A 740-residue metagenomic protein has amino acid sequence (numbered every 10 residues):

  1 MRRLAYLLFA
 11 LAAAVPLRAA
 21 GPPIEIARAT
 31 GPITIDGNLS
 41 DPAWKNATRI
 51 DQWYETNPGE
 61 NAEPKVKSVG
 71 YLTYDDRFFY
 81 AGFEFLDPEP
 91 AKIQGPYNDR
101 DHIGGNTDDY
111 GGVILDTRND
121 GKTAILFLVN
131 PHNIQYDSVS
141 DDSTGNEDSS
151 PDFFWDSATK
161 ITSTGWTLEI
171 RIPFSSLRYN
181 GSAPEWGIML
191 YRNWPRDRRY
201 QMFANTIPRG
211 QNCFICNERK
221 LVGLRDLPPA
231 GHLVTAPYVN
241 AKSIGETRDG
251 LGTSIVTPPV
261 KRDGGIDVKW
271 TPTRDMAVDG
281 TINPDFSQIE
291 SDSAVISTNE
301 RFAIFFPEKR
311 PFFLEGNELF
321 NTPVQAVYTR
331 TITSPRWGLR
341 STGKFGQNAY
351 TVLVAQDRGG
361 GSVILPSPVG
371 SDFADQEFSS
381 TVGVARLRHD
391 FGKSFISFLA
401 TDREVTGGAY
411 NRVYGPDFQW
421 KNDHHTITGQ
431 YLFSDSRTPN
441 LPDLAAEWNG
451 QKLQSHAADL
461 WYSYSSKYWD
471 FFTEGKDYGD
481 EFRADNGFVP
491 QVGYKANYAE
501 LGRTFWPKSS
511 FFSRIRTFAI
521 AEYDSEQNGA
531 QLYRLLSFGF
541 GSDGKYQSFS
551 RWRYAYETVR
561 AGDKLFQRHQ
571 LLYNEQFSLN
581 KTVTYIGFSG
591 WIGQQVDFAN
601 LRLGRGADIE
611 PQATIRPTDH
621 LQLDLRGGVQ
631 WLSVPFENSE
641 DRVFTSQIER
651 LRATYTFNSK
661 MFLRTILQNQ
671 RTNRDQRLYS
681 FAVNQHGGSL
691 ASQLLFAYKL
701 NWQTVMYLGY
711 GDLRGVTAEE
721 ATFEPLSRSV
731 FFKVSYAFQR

Functional and structural regions predicted by a protein language model:
A5-P16: Bacterial N-terminal signal peptides
A19-R388, S397-F398, G408: Structural preference for beta-rich elements and adjacent junctions enriched in aromatics
R77-F79, T123, W166, S182-W186 (+16 more regions): Outer-envelope beta-barrel architecture signal
P173-Y179, Q211-P228, P272-M276, F345-Q347 (+12 more regions): Outer-membrane beta-barrel proteins
P208-P228, S362-H424, Y464, F549-I609 (+1 more regions): Outer-membrane beta-barrel transmembrane domain signature of Gram-negative proteins, especially the mid-to-C-terminal
P228-V278, V382-L444, F518, Q576-I592 (+3 more regions): Surface-exposed extracellular loop regions of Gram-negative outer-membrane beta-barrel proteins
T257-P258, A277, F286-L532, S537: Catalytic-domain carbohydrate-binding cleft regions of carbohydrate-active enzymes
S334, L432-R740: Exposed, low-structure sequence patches enriched in small/polar residues
